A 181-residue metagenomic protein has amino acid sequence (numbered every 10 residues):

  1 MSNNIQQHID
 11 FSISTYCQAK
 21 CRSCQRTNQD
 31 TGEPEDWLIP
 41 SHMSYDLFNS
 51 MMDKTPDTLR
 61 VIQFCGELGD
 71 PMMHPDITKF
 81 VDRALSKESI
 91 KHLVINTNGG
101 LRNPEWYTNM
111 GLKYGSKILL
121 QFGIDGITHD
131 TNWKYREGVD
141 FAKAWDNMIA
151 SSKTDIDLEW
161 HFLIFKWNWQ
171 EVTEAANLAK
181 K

Functional and structural regions predicted by a protein language model:
M1-L119, D130-A142, D146: Conserved alpha-helical substructure of the radical SAM core
T27, T154, L178: Phosphate/oxyanion-binding loops and surfaces in catalytic or ligand/nucleic-acid-binding neighborhoods
T58-V61, D125-T128, K153-I156: A short alpha-helix capping/helix-coil boundary motif
D76-A84, Q121-I124, W169-K181: Short, electropositive alpha-helical surface patch
K87, K153-T154, K181: Secondary-structure boundary elements
L93, M148-E171: Conserved strand-turn element in the central/C-terminal portion of the radical SAM core barrel that lines
T97-R102, G126, I164-N168: Short beta->alpha connector loops
